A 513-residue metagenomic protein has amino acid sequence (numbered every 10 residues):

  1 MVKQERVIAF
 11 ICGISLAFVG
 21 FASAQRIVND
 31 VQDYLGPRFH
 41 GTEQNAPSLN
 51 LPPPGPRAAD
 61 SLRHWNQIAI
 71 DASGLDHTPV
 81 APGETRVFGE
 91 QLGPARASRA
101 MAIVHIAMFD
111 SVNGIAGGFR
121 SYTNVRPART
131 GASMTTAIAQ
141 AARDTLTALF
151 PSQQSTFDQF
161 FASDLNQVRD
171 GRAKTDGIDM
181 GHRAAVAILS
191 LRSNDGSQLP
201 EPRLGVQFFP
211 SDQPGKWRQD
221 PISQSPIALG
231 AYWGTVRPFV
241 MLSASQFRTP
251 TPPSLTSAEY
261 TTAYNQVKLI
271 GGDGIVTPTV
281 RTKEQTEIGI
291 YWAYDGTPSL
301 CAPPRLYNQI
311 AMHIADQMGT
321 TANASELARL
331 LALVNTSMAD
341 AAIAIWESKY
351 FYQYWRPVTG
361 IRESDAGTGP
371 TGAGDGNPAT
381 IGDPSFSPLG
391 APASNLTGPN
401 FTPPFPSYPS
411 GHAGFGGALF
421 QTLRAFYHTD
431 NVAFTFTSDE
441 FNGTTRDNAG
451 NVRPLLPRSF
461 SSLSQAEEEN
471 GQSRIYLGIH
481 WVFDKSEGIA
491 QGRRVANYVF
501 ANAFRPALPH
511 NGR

Functional and structural regions predicted by a protein language model:
M1-F10: Bacterial N-terminal signal peptides that target proteins for export
A9-V19: Bacterial N-terminal signal peptides
G20-A24: Sec/Tat signal peptide C-region and signal peptidase I cleavage site
Q25-R513: Acidic/polar surface patches and capping/hinge elements
